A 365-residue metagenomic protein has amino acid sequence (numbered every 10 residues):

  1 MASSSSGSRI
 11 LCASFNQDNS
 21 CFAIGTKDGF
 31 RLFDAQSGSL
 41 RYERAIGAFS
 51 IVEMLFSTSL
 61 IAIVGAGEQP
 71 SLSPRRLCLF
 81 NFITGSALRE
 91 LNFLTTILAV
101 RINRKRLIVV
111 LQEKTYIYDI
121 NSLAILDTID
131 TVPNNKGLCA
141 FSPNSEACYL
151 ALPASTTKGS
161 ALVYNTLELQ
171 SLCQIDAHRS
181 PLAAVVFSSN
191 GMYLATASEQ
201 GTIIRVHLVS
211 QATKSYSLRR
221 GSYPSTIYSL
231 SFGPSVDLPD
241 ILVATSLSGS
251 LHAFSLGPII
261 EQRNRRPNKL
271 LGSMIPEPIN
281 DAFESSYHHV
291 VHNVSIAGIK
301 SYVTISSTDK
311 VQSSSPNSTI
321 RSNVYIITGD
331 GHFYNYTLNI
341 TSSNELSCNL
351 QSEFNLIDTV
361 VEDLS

Functional and structural regions predicted by a protein language model:
M1-R31, I46-S59: Beta-strand-rich domains and repeat architectures in extracellular enzymes and scaffolds, especially beta-propellers
S4-S14, A48-M54, T95-R101, T131-N144 (+5 more regions): Canonical WD40 repeat/beta-propeller blade segments in eukaryotic WD-repeat proteins
R9, G29, E43-R44, A48-S57 (+3 more regions): Terminal intrinsically disordered, low-complexity extensions flanking WD-repeat/beta-propeller proteins
D18-I46, G67-I83: Beta-propeller domains
D18-N19, T58, R104-R106, S145-A147 (+3 more regions): Conserved loop/turn motif of beta-propeller repeat scaffolds
F22, I61, L107, L150 (+3 more regions): Hydrophobic beta-strand positions that form the internal "hydrophobic ladder" of WD40/Gbeta-like beta-propeller blades
F33-R41, C78-S86, I117-V132, A147 (+3 more regions): Per-blade loop-tip surfaces of WD-repeat and WD-like beta-propellers in eukaryotic adaptors/scaffolds
T84-N144: Asp-box/WD-like beta-propeller blade repeats and closely related beta-sheet repeat scaffolds
